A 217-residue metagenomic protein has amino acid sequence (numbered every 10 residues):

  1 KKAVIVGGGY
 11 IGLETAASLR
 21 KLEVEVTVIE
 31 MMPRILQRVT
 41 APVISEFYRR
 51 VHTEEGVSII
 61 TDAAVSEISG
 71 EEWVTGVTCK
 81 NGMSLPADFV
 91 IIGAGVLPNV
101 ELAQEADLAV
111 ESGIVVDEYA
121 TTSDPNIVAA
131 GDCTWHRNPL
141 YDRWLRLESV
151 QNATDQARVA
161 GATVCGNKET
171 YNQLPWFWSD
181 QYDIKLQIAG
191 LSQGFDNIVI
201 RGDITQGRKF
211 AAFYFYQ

Functional and structural regions predicted by a protein language model:
K1, G70-T78, M83-A162: FAD-site-proximal beta/loop scaffold in flavoenzymes
K2-V4, Y10-E67, S149-A153, Q173-Q181: Rossmann-like dinucleotide-binding cores of NAD(P)H-dependent redox enzymes
I29, T78, V116, Y214-Q217: Hydrophobic alpha-helical segments, especially N-terminal targeting/anchoring helices
E55, A63-A64, W73-T75, N81 (+3 more regions): Residue-level marker for the onset of beta-strands and adjacent loop->beta junctions in well-ordered domains
E67, Y119, A212: Short, surface-exposed charged micro-motifs
C133-Q217: Mid-to-C-terminal Rossmann-like scaffold of FAD/NAD(P)H-dependent oxidoreductases
